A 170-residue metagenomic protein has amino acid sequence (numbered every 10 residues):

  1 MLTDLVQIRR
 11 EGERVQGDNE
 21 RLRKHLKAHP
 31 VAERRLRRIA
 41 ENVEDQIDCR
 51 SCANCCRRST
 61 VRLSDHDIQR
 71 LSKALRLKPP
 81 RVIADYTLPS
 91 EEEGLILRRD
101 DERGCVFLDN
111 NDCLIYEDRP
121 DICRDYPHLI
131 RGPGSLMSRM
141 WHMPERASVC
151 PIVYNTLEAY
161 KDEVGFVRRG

Functional and structural regions predicted by a protein language model:
M1-G170: Short loop/turn segments that flank or connect secondary-structure elements
